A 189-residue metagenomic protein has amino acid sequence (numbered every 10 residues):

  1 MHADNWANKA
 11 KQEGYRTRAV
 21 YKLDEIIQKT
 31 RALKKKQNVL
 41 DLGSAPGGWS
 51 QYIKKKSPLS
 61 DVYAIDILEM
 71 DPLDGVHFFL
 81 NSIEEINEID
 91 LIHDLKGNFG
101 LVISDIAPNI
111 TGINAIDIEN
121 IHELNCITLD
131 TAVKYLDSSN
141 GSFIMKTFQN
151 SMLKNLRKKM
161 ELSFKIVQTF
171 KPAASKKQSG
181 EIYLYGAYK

Functional and structural regions predicted by a protein language model:
M1-K35: Class I SAM-dependent methyltransferase Rossmann-like catalytic core, especially the SAM/SAH-binding loop
K34, S57-P58, L136-S139: Helix-to-beta-strand junctions that scaffold the AdoMet/dcAdoMet cofactor pocket in Class I SAM-dependent enzymes
K35-A45: Conserved class I S-adenosyl-L-methionine
P46-P58: Conserved SAM-binding loop of SAM-dependent methyltransferases across substrates and taxa, primarily the Class I
I67-T111: S-adenosyl-L-methionine
G97-L136, S151: Mobile active-site "lid"/loop adjacent to the S-adenosyl-L-methionine
S139-T147: Conserved beta-strand signature within the Rossmann-like core of class I S-adenosyl-L-methionine
T147-K189: Class I S-adenosyl-L-methionine
